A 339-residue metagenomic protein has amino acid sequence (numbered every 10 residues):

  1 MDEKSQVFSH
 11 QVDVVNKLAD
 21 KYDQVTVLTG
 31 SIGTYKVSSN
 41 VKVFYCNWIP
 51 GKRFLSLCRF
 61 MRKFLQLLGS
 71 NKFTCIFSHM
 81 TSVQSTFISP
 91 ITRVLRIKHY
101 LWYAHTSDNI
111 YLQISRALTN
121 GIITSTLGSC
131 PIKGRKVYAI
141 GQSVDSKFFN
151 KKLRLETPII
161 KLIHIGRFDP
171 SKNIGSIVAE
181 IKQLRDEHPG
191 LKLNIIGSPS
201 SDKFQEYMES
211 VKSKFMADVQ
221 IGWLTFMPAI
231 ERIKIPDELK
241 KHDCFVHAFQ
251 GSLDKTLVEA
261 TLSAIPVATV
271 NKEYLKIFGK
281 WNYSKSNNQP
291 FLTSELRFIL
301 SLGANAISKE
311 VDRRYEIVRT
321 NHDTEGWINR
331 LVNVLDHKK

Functional and structural regions predicted by a protein language model:
M1-G33, E325: N-terminal subdomain of nucleotide-sugar transferases
D13, K42-W48, T106-N109, R116-K151: Donor nucleotide-sugar binding/catalytic pocket of nucleotide-sugar-dependent glycosyltransferases
G30-G33, I165, K192-E209: Glycosyltransferase donor-sugar binding loop
L155-K172, I177-Q183, L193-I196: Conserved donor-binding/catalytic core segment of Leloir-type glycosyltransferases
G197, M208-A229: Nucleotide-activated donor-binding/catalytic signature segment of Leloir-type glycosyltransferases, i.e., the conserved
K240-S252, I265: Acidic donor-binding loop of glycosyltransferase active sites
K276-F298: Change "using UDP/GDP/dTDP sugars" to "using nucleotide sugars
P290-F291, S301-D336: A charged, aromatic-enriched C-terminal amphipathic alpha-helix characteristic of glycosyltransferases across folds
